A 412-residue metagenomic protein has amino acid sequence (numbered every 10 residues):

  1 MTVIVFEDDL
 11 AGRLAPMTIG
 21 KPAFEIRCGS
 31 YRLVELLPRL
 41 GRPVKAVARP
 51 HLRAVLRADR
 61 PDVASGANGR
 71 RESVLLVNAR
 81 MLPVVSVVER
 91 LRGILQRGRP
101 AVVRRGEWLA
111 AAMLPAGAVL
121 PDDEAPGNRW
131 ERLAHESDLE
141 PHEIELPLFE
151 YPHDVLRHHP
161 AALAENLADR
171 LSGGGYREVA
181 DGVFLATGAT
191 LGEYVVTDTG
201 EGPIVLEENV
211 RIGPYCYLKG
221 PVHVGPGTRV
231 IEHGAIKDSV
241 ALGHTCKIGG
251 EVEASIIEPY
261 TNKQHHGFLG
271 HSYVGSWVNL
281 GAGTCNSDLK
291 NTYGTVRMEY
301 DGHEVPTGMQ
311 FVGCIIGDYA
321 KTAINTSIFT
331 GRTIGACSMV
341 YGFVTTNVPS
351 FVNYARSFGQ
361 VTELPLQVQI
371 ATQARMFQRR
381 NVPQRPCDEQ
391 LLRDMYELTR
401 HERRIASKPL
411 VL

Functional and structural regions predicted by a protein language model:
M1-V183, G188, S350-L412: Terminal amphipathic alpha-helical/low-complexity segments used for targeting or macromolecular assembly
L10-A11, E25, E232-H233, S239 (+1 more regions): Glycine-rich hexapeptide-repeat left-handed beta-helix
Y151, A189, V210, T228 (+2 more regions): Conserved hydrophobic/aromatic pocket- or pore-lining residues that grip, position, or stack substrates in active sites
E165, P221-V222: Terminal amphipathic helices with adjacent charged low-complexity linkers/tails
S172-I204, N209-K219: Pre-Walker A segment
A180, G192-Y194, G243-T245, E251-V252: Short glycine-rich loop/turn motifs
N209, G213-Y215, P221, G227 (+2 more regions): Extended, low-complexity, charged alpha-helical tracts that assemble into coiled-coils or amphipathic helices used
